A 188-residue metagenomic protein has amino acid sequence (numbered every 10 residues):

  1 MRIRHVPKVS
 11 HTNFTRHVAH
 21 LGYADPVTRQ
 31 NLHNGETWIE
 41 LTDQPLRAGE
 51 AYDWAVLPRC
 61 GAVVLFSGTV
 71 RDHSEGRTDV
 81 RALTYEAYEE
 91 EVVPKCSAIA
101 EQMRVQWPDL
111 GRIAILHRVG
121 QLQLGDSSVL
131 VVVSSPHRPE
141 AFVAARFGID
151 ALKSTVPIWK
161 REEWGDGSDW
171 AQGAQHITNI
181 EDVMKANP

Functional and structural regions predicted by a protein language model:
R2-H5: Compositionally biased, intrinsically disordered low-complexity segments enriched in Pro/Arg/Gln/His
P7-V9: Cationic, amphipathic, low-complexity segments that mediate targeting or membrane/lipid association
F14-S128, S134, F142-R146, D150-P188: N-terminal, polar/charged subdomain of small-to-medium soluble alpha/beta proteins
